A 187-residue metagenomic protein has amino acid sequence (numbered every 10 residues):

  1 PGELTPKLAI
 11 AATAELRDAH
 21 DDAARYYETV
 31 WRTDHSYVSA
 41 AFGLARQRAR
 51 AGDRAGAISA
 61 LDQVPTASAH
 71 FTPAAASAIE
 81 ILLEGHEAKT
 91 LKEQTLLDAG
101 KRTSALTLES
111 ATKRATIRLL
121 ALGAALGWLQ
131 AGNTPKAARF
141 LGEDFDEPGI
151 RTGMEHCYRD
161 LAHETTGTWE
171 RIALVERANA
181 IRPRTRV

Functional and structural regions predicted by a protein language model:
T5-A9, V38-G43, S59, T72-A78: Alpha-solenoid helical repeat scaffolds
D21-Y27, Y158: Repeat-mediated protein-protein interaction surfaces in helical alpha-solenoids
E28-R32, Q63-T66: Conserved structural position within tetratricopeptide repeats
A55-V187: Eukaryotic alpha-helical solenoid repeat scaffolds
